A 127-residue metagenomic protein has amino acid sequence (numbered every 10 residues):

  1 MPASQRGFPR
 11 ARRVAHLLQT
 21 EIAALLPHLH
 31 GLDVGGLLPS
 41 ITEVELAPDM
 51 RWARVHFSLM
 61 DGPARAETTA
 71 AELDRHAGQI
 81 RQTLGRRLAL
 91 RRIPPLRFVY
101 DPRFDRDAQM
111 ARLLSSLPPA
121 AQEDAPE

Functional and structural regions predicted by a protein language model:
M1-W52, S58-E127: Charge-rich, low-complexity N-terminal segments
